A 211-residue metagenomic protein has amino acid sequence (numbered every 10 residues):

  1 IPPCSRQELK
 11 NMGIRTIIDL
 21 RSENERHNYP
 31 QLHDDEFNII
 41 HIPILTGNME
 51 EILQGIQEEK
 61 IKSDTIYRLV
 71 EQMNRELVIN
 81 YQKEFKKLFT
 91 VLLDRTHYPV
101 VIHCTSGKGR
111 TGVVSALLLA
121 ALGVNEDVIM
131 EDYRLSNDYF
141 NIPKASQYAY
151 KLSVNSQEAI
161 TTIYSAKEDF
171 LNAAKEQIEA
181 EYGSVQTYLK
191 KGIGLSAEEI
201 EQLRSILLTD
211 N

Functional and structural regions predicted by a protein language model:
I1-V101, V114-N211: Cys-dependent protein tyrosine phosphatase-like superfamily
S106, R110-T111: Ser/Thr-glycine-rich phosphate-binding loops at phosphate-binding pockets of nucleotides, nucleotide cofactors
